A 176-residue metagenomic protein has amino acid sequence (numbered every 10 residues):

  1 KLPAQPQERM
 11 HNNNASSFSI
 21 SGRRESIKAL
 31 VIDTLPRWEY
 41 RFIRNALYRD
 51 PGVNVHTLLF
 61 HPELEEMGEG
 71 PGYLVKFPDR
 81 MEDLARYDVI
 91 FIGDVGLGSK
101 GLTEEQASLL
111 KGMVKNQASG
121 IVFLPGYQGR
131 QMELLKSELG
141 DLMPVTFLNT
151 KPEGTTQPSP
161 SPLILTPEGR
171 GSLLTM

Functional and structural regions predicted by a protein language model:
K1-M176: N-linked glycosylation sequons
